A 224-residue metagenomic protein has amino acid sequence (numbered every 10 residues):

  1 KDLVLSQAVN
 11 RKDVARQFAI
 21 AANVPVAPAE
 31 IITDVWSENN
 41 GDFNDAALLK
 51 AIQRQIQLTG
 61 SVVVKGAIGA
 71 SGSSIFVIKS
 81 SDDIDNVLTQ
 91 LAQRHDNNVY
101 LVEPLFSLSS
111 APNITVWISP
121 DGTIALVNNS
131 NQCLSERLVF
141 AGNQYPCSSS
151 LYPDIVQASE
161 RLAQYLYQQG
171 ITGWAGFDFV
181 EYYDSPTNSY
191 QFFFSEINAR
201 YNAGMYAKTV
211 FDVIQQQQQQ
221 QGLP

Functional and structural regions predicted by a protein language model:
K1-F43, A47-K50, R54: Conserved N-proximal alpha/beta basic substrate-recognition cap immediately N-terminal to, or forming the N-lobe
A19, A29-I32, I52-V77, N97-L108: ATP-grasp fold ATP-binding core
V26-A29, W36, S61-V87, P112-N113 (+1 more regions): Glycine-rich phosphate-binding loop of ATP-grasp-fold ATP-dependent ligases
I78-L134, E181-F194: Phosphate-binding site of ATP-dependent enzymes
R137-Y190: A long amphipathic alpha-helix within ATP-dependent nucleotide-binding catalytic cores
A158-L166, R200-P224: Active-site "cap" helix and flanking loop/linker of ATP-utilizing ligase/carboxylase catalytic domains
